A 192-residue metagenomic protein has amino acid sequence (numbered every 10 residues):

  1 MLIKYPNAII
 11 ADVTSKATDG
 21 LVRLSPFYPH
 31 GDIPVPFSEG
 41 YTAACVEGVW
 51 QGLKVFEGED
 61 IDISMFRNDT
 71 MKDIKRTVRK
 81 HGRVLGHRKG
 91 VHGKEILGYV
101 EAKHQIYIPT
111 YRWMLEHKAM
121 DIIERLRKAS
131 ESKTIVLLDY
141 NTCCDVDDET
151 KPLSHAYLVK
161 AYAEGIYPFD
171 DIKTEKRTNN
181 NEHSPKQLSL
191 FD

Functional and structural regions predicted by a protein language model:
M1-D192: Charged, low-complexity intrinsically disordered segments
